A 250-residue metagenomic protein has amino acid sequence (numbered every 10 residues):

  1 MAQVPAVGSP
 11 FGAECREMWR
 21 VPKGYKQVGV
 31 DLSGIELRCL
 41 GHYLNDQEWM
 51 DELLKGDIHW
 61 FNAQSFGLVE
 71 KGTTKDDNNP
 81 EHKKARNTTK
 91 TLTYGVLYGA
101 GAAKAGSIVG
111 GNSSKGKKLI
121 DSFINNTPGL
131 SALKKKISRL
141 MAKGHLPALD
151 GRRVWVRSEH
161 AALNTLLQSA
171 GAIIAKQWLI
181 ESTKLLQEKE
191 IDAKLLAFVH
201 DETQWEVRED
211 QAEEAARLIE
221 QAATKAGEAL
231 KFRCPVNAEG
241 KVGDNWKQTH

Functional and structural regions predicted by a protein language model:
M1-N78, A85, I137-E202, R217-A226: Acidic, glycine-rich two-metal-ion catalytic cores of nucleic acid-processing enzymes
V30-S33, G95, I108, Q168 (+4 more regions): Generic beta-strand/beta-sheet core signal
L40, G101-S114, T203-I219: Catalytic palm subdomain of template-directed nucleic-acid polymerases, centered on the conserved carboxylate motif
Y43, P80-G99: Amphipathic, charged-and-aliphatic alpha-helical interface segments that function as noncatalytic docking
I58, G110, D121-I124, K136-H145 (+2 more regions): A glycine-rich phosphate-binding loop feature that marks nucleotide/adenosyl-phosphate handling sites
Y98-K134: Extended, well-ordered alpha-helical scaffold/bundle regions in very large, multi-domain proteins
K104-A105, K176, A238: Helix-rich, typically C-terminal accessory recognition domains appended to large enzymatic cores
N125-K135, D210-H250: Polymerase palm active-site segment centered on the conserved acidic dipeptide of motif C
